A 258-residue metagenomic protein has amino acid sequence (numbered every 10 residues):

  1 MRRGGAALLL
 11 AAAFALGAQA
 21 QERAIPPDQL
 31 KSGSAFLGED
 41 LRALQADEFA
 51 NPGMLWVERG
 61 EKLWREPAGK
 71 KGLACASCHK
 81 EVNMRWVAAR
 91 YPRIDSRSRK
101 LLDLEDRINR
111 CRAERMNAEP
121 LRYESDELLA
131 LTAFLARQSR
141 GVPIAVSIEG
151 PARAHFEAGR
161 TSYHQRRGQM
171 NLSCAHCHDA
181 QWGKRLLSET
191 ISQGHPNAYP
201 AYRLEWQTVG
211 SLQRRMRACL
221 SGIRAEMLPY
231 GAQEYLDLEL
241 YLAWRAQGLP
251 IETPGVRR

Functional and structural regions predicted by a protein language model:
R2-G5, L10-A11, L16-V57, R93-E157 (+3 more regions): Post-cleavage N-terminal segment of exported redox proteins
A46-C78: N-terminal, post-signal-peptide region of Sec/Tat-exported proteins
K71-V82, L131, G159, Q169-Q181 (+2 more regions): The canonical Cys-X-X-Cys-His
R85-R93, L186-S192: Short cysteine/histidine-rich zinc-coordinating motifs and their immediately flanking basic loops
R137-I144, I148-E189: Extended amphipathic alpha-helical interaction segments
M170-N171, G183-E189, G222-P229, G248-P250: Substrate-binding/catalytic groove segments of enzymes that remodel or degrade extracellular structural polymers
A175-E205, V209: An amphipathic alpha-helical core segment
